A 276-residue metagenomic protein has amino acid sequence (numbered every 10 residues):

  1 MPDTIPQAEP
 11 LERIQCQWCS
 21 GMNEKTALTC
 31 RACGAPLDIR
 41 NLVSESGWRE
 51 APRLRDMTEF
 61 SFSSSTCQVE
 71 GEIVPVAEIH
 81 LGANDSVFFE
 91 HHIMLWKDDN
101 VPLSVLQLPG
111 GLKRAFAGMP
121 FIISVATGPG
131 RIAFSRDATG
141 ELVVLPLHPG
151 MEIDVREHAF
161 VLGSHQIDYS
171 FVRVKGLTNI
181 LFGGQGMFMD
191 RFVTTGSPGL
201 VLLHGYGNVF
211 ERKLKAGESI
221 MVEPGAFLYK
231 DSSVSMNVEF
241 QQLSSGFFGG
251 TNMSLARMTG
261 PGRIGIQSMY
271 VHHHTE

Functional and structural regions predicted by a protein language model:
P2-I5, T29-R31: Extended acidic low-complexity intrinsically disordered regions
P2-T4, P10-Q17: Short Cys/His-rich Zn2+-coordinating modules
R13, Q17-K25, A32-E276: Composition-driven recognition of glycine/serine/threonine/acidic- and proline-rich low-complexity segments and repeats
